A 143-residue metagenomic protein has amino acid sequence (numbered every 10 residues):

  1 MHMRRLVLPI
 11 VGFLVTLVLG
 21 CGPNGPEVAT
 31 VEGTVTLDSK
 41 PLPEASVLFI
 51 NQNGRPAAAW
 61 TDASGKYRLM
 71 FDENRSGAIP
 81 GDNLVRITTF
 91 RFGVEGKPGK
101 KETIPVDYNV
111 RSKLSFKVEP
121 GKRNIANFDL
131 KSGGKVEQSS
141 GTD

Functional and structural regions predicted by a protein language model:
M1-L19: Sec-dependent bacterial lipoprotein signal peptides
C21-D143: Beta-strand-dominated extracellular/periplasmic modules and repeats in secreted or surface-exposed proteins
